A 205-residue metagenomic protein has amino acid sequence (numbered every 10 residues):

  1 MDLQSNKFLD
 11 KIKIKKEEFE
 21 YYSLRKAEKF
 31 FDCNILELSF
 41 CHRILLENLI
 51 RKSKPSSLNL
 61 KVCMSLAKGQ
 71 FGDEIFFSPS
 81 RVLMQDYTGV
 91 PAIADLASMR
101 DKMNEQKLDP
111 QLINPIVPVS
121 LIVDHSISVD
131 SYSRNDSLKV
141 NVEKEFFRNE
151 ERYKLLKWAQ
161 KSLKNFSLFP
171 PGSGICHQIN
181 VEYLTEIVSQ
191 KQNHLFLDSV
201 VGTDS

Functional and structural regions predicted by a protein language model:
M1-S205: Fe-S-dependent hydro-lyases/dehydratases of central metabolism
